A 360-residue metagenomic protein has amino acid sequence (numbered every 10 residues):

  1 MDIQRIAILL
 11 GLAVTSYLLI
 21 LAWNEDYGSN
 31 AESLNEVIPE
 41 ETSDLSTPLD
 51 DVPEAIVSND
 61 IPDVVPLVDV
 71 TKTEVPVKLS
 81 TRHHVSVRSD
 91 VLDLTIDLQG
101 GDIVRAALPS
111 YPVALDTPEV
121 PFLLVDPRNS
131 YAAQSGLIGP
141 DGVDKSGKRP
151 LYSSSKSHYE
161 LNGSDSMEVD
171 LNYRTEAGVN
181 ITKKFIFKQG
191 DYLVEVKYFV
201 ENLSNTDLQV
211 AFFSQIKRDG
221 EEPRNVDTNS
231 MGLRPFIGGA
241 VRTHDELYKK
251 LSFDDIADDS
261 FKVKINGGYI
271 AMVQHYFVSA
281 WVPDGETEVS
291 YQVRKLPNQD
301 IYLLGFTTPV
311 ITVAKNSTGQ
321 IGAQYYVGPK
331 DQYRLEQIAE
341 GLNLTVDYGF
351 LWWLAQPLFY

Functional and structural regions predicted by a protein language model:
M1-I6: Feature marks short, highly hydrophobic, charge-poor N-terminal signal-anchor/signal peptide-like helices that anchor
I8-L19: Hydrophobic membrane-insertion alpha-helices, especially the h-region of bacterial N-terminal signal peptides
L9, E25-P121, L171: Juxtamembrane extramembrane loops of integral membrane proteins
L10, L94, V310, G349-W353: Generic amphipathic alpha-helical segments used as scaffolds and interaction surfaces in large, multi-domain proteins
L79, H84-T345: Soluble non-transmembrane domains of integral membrane proteins
V194, F359-Y360: Conserved, compact domain cores that house catalytic/ligand-binding motifs in diverse enzymes and effector modules
E340-F359: Short, membrane-interfacial amphipathic segments enriched in basic
